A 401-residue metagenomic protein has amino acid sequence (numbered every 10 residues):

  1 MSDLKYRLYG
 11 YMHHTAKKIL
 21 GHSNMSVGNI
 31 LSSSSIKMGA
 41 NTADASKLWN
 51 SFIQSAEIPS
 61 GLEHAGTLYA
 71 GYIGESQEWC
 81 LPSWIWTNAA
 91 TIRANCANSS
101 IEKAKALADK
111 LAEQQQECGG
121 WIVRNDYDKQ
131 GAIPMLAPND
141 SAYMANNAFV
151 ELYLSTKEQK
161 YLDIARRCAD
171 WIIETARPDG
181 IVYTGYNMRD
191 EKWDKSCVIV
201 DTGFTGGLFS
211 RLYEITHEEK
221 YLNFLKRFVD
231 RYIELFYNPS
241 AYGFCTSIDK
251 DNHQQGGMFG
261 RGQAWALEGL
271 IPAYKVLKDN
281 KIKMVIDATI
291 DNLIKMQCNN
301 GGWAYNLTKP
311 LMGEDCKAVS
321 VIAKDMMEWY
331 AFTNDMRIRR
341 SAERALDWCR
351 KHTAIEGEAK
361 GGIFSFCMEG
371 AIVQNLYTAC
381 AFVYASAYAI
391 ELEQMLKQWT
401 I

Functional and structural regions predicted by a protein language model:
M1-I401: Glycan-recognition and catalytic cores of secretory/periplasmic carbohydrate-active enzymes
